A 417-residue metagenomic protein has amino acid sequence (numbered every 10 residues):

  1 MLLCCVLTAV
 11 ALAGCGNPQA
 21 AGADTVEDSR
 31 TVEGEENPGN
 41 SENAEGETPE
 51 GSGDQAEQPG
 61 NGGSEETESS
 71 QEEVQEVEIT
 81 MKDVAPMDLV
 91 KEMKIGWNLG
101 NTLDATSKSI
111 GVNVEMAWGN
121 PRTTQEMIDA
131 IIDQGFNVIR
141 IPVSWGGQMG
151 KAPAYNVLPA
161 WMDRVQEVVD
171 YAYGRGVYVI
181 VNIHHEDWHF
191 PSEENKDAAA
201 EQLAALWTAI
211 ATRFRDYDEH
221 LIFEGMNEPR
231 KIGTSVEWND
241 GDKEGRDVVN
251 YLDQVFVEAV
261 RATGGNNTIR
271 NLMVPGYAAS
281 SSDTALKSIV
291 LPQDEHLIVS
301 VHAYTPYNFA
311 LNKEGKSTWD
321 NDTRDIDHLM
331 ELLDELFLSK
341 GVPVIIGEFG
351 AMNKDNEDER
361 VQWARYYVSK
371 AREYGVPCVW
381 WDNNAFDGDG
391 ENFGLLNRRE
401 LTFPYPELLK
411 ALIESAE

Functional and structural regions predicted by a protein language model:
A11-G14: C-terminal motif of bacterial Sec signal peptides marking the signal peptidase cleavage site
G16-P18: Bacterial signal peptide processing site
A23-Q75: Ser/Thr/Gly/Pro-rich low-complexity, disordered linker/stalk segments of secreted and cell-surface proteins
G60-V138: N-terminal carbohydrate-binding accessory modules
L99-T123, K151-V157, N195, N308-I326 (+1 more regions): Acidic/histidine-rich helix-loop elements that form or flank divalent-metal/phosphate-binding sites at the catalytic
G119-V138, A154-H184, P191-G225, V248-T263: An active-site-proximal structural segment forming one wall of the substrate-binding cleft that immediately precedes
E201-K316, E331-M352, E373-Y374: Active-site region of glycoside hydrolase catalytic domains
D327-P404: Substrate-binding cleft of secreted/luminal carbohydrate-active enzymes
